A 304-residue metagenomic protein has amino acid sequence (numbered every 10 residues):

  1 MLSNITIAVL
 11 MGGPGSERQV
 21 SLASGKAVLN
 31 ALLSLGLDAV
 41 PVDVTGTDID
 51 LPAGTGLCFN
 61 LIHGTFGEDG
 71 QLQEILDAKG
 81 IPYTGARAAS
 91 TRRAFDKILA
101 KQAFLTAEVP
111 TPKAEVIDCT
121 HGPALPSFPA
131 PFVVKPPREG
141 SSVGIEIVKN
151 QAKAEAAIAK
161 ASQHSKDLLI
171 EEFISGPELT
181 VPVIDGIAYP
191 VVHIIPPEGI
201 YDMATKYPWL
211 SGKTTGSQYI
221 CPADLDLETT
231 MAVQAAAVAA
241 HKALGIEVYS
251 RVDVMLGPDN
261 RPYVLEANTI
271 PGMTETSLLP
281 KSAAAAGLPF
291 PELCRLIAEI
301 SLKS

Functional and structural regions predicted by a protein language model:
M1-A89, R93-L99, T106, D118-L125 (+2 more regions): ATP-binding N-terminal substructure of ATP-dependent carboxylate-amine bond-forming enzymes
M1-M11, A39, D48-L51, R93-P177: Active-site nucleotide/adenylate-binding loops and adjacent lid/helix of ATP-dependent enzymes
L2-I5, E108, D226-S304: ATP-dependent carboxylate activation and anion-phosphoryl transfer catalytic cores that bind Mg-ATP to form
N4-L10, G212-P222, L278: A short small-residue
L51-G56, P126-P129, D185-G186, P258-Y263: A short, glycine/Asx- and small/polar-enriched loop/turn that sits immediately N-terminal to a beta-strand
T65, P136-P137, E172, H241-G245: Short Gly/Pro-enriched turn/cap motifs at secondary-structure boundaries
K149-A235, L256-Y263: Phosphate-binding site of ATP-dependent enzymes
